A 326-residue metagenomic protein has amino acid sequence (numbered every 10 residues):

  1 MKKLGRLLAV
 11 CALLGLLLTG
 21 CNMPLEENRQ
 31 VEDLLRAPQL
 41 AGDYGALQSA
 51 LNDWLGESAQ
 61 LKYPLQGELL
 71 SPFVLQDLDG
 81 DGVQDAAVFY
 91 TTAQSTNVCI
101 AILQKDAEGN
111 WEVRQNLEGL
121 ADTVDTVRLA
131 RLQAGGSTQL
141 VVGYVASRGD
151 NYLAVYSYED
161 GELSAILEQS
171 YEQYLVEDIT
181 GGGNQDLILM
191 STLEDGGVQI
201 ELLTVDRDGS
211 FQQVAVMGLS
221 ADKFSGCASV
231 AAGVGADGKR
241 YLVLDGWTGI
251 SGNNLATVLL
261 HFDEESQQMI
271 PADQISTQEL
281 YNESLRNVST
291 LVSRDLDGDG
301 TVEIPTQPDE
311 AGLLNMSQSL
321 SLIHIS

Functional and structural regions predicted by a protein language model:
L18-G20: C-terminal motif of bacterial Sec signal peptides marking the signal peptidase cleavage site
N22-P24: Bacterial signal peptide processing site
L69-L78, T123-A134, T138, Y171-T180 (+2 more regions): Beta-propeller blade termini
G80-Y90, Q133-Y144, G181-M190, A236-D245 (+1 more regions): Acidic/hydrophobic-patterned starts of short beta strands in beta-sheet-rich repeat architectures
S95-A101, R148-A154, D195-L203, I250-L260 (+1 more regions): Structural motif
E112-E118, S164-S170, Q212-G218, I270-T277: Beta-propeller fold detector
E118-V124, Q169-L175, G218-G226, S276-Y281: Short coil/turn segments at the loop-to-beta-strand junctions that recur within blades of beta-propeller repeat folds
I323-S326: Conserved small/polar residues in nucleotide/adenosyl-binding loops
